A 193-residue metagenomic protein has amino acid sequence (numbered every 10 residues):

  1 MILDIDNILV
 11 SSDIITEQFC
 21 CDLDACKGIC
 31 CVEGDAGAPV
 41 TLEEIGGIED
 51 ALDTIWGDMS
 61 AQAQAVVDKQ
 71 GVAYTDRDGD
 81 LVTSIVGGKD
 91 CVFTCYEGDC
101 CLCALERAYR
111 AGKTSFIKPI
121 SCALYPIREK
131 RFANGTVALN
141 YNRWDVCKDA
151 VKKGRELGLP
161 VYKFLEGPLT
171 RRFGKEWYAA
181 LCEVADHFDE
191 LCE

Functional and structural regions predicted by a protein language model:
M1-E193: Short loop/turn segments that flank or connect secondary-structure elements
